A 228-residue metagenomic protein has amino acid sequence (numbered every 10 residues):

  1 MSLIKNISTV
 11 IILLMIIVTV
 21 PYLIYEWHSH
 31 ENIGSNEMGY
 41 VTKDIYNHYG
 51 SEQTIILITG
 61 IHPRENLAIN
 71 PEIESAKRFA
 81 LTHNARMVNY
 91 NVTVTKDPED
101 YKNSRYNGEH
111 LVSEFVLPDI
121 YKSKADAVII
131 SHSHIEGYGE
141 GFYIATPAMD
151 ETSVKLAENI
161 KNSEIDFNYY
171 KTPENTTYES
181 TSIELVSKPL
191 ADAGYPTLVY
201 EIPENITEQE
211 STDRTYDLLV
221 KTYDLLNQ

Functional and structural regions predicted by a protein language model:
S2-Q228: Structured catalytic-domain cores with a bias toward divalent-metal coordination
